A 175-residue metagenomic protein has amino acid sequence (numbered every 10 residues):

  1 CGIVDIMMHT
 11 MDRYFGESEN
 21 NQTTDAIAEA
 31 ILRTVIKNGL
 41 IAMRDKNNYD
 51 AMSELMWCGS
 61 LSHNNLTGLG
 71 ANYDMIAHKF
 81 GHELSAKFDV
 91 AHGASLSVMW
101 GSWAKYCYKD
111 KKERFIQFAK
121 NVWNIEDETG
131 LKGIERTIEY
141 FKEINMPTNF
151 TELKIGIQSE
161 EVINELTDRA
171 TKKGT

Functional and structural regions predicted by a protein language model:
G2-I3, G93, I157: Glycine-centered flexibility motif
G2-R13: Internal alpha/beta core interface subdomains
I3-V4, M52, L96, I163: Short runs of predominantly hydrophobic/aromatic residues within well-ordered alpha helices that form helix-helix
R13-R136: Active-site segments that bind and position negatively charged phosphate/pyrophosphate groups
A119-T175: C-terminal charged capping/lid subdomain of soluble metabolic enzymes
